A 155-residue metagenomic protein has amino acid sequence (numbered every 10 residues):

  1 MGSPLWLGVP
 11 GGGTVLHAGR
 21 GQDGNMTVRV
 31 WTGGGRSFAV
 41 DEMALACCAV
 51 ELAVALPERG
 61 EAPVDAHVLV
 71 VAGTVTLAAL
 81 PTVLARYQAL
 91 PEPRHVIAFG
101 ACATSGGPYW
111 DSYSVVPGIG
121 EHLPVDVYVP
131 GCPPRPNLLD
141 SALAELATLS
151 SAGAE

Functional and structural regions predicted by a protein language model:
M1-D65: N-terminal, charge-rich interaction modules
G2-S3, G12, G24, V40 (+3 more regions): Small-residue-rich alpha-helical packing segments, especially N-terminal targeting/signal peptides and transmembrane
S3, G11-G24, V70, A85-A89 (+2 more regions): A broad, low-amplitude sensor of folded, mature protein cores
T14, T27, T32, T74-T76 (+3 more regions): Residue-identity detector for threonine
F38-D41, L45, A49, A72 (+2 more regions): Generic structural signal for well-ordered, non-membrane alpha-helical segments in soluble metabolic enzymes
V54-P124, V129-L138: Cofactor-cradling patches in redox/metallo enzymes
V127-E155: A charged, well-structured terminal subsegment
